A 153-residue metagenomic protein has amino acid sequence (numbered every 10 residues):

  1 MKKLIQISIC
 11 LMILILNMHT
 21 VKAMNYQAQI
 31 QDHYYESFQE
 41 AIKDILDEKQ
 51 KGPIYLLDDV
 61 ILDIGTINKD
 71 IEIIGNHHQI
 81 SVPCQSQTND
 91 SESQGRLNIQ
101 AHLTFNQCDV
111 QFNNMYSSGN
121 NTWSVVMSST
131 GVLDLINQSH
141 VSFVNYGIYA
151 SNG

Functional and structural regions predicted by a protein language model:
K2-C10: Sec-dependent signal peptide recognition, specifically the positively charged N-region followed immediately by
I9-C10, L14, S81-V82, F112 (+1 more regions): Hydrophobic alpha-helical targeting segments used for export or membrane insertion
L14-K22: C-terminal segment of classical bacterial N-terminal signal peptides
N25-Y55: Acidic Gly/Asp/Thr-rich repetitive segments characteristic of extracellular carbohydrate-active and adhesion proteins
H33-Y35, Q50-Q85, V110: N-terminal extracellular ligand-recognition/capping segment immediately after the signal peptide
I67-K69, N98-T104, V126-D134, G147-G153: Right-handed parallel beta-helix/beta-solenoid
H77-S93, F105-N121, L133-Y149: Beta-strand-rich solenoid/repeat architectures in extracellular/passenger domains of polysaccharide-targeting enzymes
